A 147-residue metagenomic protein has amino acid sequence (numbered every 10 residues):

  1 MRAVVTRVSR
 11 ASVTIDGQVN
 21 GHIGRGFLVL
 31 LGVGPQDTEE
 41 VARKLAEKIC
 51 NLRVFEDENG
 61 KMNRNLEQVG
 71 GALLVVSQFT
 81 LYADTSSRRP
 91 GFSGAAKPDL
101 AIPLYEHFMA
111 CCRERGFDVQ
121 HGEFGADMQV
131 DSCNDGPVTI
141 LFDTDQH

Functional and structural regions predicted by a protein language model:
M1-R2: Extreme N-terminal starter segment of soluble prokaryotic enzymes
V5, Q129-D143: C-terminal edge-of-domain segments
S9-A11: RNA/tRNA-interacting regions in translation and RNA-turnover enzymes
V19-G70, Y82-A110, E114-R115, Q120: Compact, glycine-rich, soluble single-domain proteins
L45, V76, V138: Residue-level signal for inorganic ion chemistry
G91-A95, P137-H147: Short, low-complexity, polybasic intrinsically disordered segments
R113-M128, C133: Divalent-metal-activated hydrolytic enzyme cores
